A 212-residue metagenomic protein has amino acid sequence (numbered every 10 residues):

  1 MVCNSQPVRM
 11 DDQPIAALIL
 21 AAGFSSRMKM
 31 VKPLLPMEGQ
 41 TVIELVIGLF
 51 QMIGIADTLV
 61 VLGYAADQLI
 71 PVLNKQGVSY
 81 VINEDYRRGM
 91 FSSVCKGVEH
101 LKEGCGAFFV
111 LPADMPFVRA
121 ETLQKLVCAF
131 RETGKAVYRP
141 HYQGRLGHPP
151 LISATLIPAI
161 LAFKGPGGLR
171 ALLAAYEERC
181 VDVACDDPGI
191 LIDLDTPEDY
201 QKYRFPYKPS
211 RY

Functional and structural regions predicted by a protein language model:
V2-Q13, P158, A162-Y212: Conserved alpha/beta core of the MobA/IspD/sugar-nucleotide pyrophosphorylase nucleotidyltransferase superfamily
D11-G63, D67: N-terminal glycine-rich phosphate-binding loop and ensuing alpha1 helix
P36, F117, P150-L151, D182 (+1 more regions): Short aromatic/basic micro-patch
G54, N74-G77, I152, L156 (+1 more regions): Short, structured coil segments at secondary-structure junctions
D67-L73: Acidic helix N-cap motif at the loop->helix transition within catalytic regions of sugar-transfer enzymes
G77-R88: Conserved donor nucleotide-binding strand/loop of the catalytic core
R87-A159: Conserved beta-loop-beta/alpha segment of the NTase-like Rossmann-fold superfamily that binds/positions NTPs
